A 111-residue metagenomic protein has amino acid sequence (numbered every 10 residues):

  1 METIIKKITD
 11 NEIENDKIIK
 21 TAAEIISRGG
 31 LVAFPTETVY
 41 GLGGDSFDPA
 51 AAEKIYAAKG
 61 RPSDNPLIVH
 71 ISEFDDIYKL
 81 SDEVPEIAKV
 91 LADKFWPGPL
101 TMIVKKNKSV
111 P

Functional and structural regions predicted by a protein language model:
M1-P111: Active-site-adjacent structural elements in enzyme catalytic cores
